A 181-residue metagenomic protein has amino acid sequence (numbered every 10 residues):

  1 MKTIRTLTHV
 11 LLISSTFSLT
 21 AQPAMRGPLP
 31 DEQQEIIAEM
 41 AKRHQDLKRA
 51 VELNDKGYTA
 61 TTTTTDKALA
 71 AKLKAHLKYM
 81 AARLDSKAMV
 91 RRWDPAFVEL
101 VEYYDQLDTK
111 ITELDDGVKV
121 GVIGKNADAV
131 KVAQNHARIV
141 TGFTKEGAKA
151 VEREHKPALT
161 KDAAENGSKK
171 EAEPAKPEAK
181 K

Functional and structural regions predicted by a protein language model:
M1-R5: Positively charged n-region of N-terminal signal peptides that target proteins for export
T8-S18: Bacterial N-terminal signal peptides
P23-H44, A68-Q106, V140-A158, S168: A low-complexity, Ser/Thr/Gly/Pro-enriched, surface-exposed linker/loop concept that marks segments flanking
E52-K67, D116-G121, E178: Terminal, regulation- and interaction-focused segments at domain boundaries
G57-Y58, D66-A71, Y79-A81, N126-A129: Primarily extracytoplasmic ectodomains and periplasmic/lumenal surface modules that are beta-strand-rich
P95-K125: Short, solvent-exposed interaction modules
E113-A150: Short, well-ordered, aromatic-rich surface patches in folded extracellular/luminal domains
L159-K181: Compositionally biased, proline/threonine/alanine/serine-rich low-complexity intrinsically disordered stretches
